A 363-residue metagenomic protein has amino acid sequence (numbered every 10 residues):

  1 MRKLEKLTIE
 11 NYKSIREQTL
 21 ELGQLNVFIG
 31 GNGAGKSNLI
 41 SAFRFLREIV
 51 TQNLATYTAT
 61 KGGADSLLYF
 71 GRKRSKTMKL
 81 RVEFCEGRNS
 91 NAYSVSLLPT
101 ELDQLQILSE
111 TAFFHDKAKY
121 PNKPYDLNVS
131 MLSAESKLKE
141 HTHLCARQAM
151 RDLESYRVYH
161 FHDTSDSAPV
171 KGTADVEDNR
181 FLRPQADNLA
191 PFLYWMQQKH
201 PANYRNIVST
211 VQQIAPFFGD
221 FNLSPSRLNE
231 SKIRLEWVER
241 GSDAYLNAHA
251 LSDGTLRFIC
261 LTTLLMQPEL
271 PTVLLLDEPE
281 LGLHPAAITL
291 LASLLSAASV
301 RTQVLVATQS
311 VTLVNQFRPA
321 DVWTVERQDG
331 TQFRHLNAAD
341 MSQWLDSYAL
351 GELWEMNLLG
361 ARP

Functional and structural regions predicted by a protein language model:
M1-R16: N-terminal pre-Walker A segment at the start of P-loop NTPase domains
R2, T289-P363: C-terminal lobe/lid and adjacent interdomain/linker elements of RecA-like ASCE P-loop ATPase modules
E17-G23, M266-E269: Phosphate-binding P-loop
G23-K61, Q185, F258-I259, A307-S310: Phosphate-binding glycine-rich loops of NTP-binding sites
I29, L274-L276: Walker B beta-strand of ABC/ABC-like P-loop ATPase nucleotide-binding domains, specifically the conserved hydrophobic
I40-L102: Conserved P-loop NTP-binding catalytic core
R88-I214, G219-N222: Electropositive, glycine-dotted interaction segments that contact anionic polymers or phosphate-rich ligands
R205, S209-M266, L276-T289, W344: Conserved ABC ATPase signature
